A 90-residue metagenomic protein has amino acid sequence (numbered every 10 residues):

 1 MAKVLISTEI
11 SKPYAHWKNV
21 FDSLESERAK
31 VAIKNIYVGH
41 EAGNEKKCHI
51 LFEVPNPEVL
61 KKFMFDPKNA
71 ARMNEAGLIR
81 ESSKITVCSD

Functional and structural regions predicted by a protein language model:
M1-A70, I79-D90: Short S/T/G/P-rich N-terminal loop/turn motif that feeds into the first structured element of a domain
